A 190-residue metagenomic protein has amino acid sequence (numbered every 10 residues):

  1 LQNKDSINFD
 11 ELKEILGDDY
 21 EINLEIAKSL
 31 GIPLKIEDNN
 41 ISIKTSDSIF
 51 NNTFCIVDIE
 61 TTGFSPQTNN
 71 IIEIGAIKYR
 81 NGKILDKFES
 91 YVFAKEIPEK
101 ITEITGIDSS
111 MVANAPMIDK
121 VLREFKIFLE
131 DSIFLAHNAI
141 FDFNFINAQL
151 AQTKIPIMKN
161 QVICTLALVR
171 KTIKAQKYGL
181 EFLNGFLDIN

Functional and structural regions predicted by a protein language model:
L1-N52: N-terminal accessory regions of nucleic-acid-interacting proteins
S6, I140, V162: Short aromatic/basic micro-patch
N8-E11, F145, T165, F186: A general alpha-helix detector
N8-F9, K83, S132, C164-L166: A short, structure-level motif marking secondary-structure boundaries and short turns
D10-L12, S109-V112, A167-L168: Short, contiguous strand/loop micro-motifs
S42-K44, F50-K159, K174-I189: Conserved non-catalytic scaffold segment of RNase H-like nuclease domains
P156-V169: Conserved beta-strand -> loop -> alpha-helix junction used to position metal-binding or nucleic-acid-contacting
